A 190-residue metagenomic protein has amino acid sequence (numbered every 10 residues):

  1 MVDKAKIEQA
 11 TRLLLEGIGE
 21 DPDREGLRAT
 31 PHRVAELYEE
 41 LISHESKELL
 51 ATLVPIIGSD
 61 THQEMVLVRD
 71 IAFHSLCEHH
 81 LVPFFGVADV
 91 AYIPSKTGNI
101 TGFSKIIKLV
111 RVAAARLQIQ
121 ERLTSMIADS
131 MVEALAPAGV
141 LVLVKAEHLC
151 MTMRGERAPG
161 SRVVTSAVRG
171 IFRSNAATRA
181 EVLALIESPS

Functional and structural regions predicted by a protein language model:
M1-S190: A domain-level signal for the structural core that forms small-molecule/cofactor-binding pockets and catalytic centers
